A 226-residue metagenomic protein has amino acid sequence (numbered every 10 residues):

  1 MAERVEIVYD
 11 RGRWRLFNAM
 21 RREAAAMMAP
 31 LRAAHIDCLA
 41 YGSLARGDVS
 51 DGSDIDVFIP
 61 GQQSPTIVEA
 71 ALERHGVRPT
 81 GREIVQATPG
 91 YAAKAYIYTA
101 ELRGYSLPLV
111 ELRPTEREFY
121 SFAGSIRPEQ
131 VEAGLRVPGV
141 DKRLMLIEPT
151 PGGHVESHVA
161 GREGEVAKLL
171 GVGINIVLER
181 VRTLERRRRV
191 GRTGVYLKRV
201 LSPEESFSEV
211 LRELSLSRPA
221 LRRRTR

Functional and structural regions predicted by a protein language model:
M1-D37, A45-D51, G61-R226: Catalytic core of pol beta-like nucleotidyltransferases
G42: Short loop/edge segments at beta-strand edges and connector loops that shape dinucleotide/nucleotide cofactor-binding
D54: Charged, often glycine-rich, active-site loop that binds/positions anionic groups
